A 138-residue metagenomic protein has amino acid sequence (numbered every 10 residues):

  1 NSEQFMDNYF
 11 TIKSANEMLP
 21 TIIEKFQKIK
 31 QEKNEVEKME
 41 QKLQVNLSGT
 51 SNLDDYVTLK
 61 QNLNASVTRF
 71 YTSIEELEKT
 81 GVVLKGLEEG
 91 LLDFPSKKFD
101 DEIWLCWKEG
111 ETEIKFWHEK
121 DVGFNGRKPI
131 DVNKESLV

Functional and structural regions predicted by a protein language model:
N1-S2, L53: Extended hydrophobic/Leu-rich segments
S2-N46: Long, hydrophobic N-terminal alpha-helical segment
N8, M18, I22-K25, N52 (+2 more regions): Amphipathic alpha-helical coiled-coil segments and their boundaries
K25, E32, M39, N46 (+3 more regions): Amphipathic coiled-coil alpha-helices
K38, K42-V45, G49-N52, K79 (+1 more regions): Heptad-repeat coiled-coil alpha-helices
G49, Y56-V57, E75-K79, N133: N-terminal start-of-chain detector that recognizes signal peptides and the immediate post-cleavage beginning
A65-L77, S96, W107: Interaction interfaces in information-processing and related assembly proteins
K79-V138: Glycine-rich, aromatic-bearing surface loops/beta-hairpins
